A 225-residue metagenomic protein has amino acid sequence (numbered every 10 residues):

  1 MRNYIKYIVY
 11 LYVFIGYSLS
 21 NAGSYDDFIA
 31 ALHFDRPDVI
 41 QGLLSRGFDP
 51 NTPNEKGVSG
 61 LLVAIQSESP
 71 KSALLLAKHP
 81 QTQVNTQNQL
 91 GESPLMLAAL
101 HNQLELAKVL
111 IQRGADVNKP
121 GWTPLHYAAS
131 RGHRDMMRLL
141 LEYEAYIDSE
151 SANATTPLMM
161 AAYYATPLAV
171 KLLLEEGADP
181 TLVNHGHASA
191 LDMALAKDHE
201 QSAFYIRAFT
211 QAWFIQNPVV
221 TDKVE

Functional and structural regions predicted by a protein language model:
I8-G16: Bacterial N-terminal signal peptides
S20-F48, E55-V58, L74, Q211-E225: Intrinsically disordered, low-complexity regulatory segments in ankyrin-centric signaling systems
N21-D27, Y143, E176, H185-A188 (+1 more regions): Ankyrin-repeat-protein effector appendages
A30-D35, V63-S69, L97-Q103, Y127-H133 (+2 more regions): Ankyrin repeat A-helix N-terminal signature
R36-L44, S69-K78, Q103-I111, H133-L141 (+2 more regions): Ankyrin repeat structural motif
P50, Q83-V84, V117, I147 (+1 more regions): Ankyrin-repeat inter-repeat connecting loop/turn
N54, N88, N118-G121, S151 (+1 more regions): Ankyrin repeat boundary/linker residues
